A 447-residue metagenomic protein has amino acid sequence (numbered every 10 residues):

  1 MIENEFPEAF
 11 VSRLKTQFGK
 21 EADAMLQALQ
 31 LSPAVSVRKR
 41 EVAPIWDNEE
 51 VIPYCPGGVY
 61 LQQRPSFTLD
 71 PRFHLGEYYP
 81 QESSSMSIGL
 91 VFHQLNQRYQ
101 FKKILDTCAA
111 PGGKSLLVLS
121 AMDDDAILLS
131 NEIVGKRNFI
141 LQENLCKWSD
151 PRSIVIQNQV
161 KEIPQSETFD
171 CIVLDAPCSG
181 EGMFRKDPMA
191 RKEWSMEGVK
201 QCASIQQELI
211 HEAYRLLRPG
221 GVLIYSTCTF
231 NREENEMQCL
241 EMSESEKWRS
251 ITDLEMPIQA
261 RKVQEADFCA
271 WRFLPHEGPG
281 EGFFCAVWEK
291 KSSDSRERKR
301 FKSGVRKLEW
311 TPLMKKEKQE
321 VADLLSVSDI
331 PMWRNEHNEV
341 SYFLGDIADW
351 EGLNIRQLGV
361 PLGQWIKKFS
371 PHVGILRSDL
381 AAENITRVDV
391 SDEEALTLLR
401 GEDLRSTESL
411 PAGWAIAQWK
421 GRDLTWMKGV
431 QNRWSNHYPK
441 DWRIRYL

Functional and structural regions predicted by a protein language model:
M1-A43, F284, K291-L447: Polybasic, low-complexity RNA-engagement segments
Y99-C108: Conserved class I S-adenosyl-L-methionine
Y99-Q100, E162-D175: A short acidic, Gly/Pro-enriched loop at the edge of an enzyme's catalytic core that lines a small-molecule cofactor
P111-D124: Conserved SAM-binding loop of SAM-dependent methyltransferases across substrates and taxa, primarily the Class I
D123, L217-P219: Helix-to-beta-strand junctions that scaffold the AdoMet/dcAdoMet cofactor pocket in Class I SAM-dependent enzymes
N131-S166: S-adenosyl-L-methionine
K136, C171-L209, C228-E236, P257: Mobile active-site "lid"/loop adjacent to the S-adenosyl-L-methionine
F169, V222-Y225, T229-E339: Class I S-adenosyl-L-methionine
